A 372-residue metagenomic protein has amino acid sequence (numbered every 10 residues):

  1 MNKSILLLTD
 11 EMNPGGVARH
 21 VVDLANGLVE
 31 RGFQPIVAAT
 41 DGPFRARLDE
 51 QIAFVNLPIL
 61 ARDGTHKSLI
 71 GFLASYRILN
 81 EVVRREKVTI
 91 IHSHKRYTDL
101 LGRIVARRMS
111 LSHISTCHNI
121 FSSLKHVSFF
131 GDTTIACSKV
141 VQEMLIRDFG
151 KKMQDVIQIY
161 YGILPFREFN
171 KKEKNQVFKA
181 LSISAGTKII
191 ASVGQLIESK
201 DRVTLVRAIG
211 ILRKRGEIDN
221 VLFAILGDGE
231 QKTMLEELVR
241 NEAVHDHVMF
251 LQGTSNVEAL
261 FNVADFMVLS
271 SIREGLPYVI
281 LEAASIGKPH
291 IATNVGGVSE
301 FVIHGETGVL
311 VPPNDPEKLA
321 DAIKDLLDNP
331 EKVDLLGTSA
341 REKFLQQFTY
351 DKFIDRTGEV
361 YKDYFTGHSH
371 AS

Functional and structural regions predicted by a protein language model:
L7-G15, R19-G71: N-terminal strand-loop element at the rim of the active site of nucleotide-sugar-dependent glycosyltransferases
A18-D23, K188, S192-K214, F223 (+4 more regions): A conserved mid-protein helix/loop that constitutes part of the nucleotide-sugar donor-binding site
S93-D99, C117: Short His-centered aromatic/hydrophobic patch
E143-R147, Q154-D155, G162-A180, G186 (+1 more regions): Acidic anion/phosphate-binding donor-loop and adjacent secondary structure in glycosyltransferase catalytic cores
G253, I272: Aromatic "clamp/platform" in nucleotide-sugar-dependent glycosyltransferases that forms part of the donor/acceptor
P289-A292, V302: Short hydrophobic beta-strand element within catalytic cores of glycosyltransferases and related nucleotide-activated
H304-G305, V309-P316, D325-P330: Conserved acidic donor-binding segment of nucleotide-sugar-dependent glycosyltransferases
K318, D325, K332-K362: A short, well-ordered alpha-helix in the C-terminal region of glycosyltransferases
